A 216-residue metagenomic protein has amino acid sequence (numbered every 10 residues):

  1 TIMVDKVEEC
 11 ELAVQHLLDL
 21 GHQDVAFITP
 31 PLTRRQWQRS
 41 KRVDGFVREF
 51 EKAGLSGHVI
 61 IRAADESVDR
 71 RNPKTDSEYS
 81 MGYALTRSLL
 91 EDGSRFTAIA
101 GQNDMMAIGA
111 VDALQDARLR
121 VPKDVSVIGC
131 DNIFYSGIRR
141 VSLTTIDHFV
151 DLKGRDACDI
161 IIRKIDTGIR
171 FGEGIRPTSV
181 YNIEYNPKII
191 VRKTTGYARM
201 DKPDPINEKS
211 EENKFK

Functional and structural regions predicted by a protein language model:
I2-L12, I28-L85, A100-I108, C130-I133 (+3 more regions): Hinge/beta->alpha junction and helix N-cap segments in small-molecule ligand-binding domains
E9, Y83-K209, F215: Flexible loop/turn connectors
L18, E51, Q115: Short polybasic/polar patches that bind polyanions
L18-G21, L90: Non-catalytic positions within long, well-ordered alpha-helices that form the structural scaffold/packing of enzyme
H22-D24, T97-A98: Residues that mark the start of a beta-strand
Q23, R42-V43, R192: Short, cationic motifs built from Arg/Lys/His that form the positively charged side of catalytic pockets
Q23-D24, G57-I60, V121-V127: Short acidic capping loops at alpha-helix termini that bridge into adjacent secondary structure
